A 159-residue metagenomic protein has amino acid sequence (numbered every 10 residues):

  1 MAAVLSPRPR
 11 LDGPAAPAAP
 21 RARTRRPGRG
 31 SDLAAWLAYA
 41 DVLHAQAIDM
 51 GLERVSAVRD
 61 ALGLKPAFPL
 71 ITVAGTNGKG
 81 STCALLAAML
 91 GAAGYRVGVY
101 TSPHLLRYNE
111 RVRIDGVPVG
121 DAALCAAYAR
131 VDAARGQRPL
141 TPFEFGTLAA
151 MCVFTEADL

Functional and structural regions predicted by a protein language model:
M1-G75, T82-A84, A88-A93, Y100: Short functional linear segments
D32-A35, Q46-I48, L52-P66, A92-L159: ATP-dependent carboxylate-amine ligase catalytic core
N77-K79, H104-L105: Short active-site-proximal "capping" loops at secondary-structure junctions
